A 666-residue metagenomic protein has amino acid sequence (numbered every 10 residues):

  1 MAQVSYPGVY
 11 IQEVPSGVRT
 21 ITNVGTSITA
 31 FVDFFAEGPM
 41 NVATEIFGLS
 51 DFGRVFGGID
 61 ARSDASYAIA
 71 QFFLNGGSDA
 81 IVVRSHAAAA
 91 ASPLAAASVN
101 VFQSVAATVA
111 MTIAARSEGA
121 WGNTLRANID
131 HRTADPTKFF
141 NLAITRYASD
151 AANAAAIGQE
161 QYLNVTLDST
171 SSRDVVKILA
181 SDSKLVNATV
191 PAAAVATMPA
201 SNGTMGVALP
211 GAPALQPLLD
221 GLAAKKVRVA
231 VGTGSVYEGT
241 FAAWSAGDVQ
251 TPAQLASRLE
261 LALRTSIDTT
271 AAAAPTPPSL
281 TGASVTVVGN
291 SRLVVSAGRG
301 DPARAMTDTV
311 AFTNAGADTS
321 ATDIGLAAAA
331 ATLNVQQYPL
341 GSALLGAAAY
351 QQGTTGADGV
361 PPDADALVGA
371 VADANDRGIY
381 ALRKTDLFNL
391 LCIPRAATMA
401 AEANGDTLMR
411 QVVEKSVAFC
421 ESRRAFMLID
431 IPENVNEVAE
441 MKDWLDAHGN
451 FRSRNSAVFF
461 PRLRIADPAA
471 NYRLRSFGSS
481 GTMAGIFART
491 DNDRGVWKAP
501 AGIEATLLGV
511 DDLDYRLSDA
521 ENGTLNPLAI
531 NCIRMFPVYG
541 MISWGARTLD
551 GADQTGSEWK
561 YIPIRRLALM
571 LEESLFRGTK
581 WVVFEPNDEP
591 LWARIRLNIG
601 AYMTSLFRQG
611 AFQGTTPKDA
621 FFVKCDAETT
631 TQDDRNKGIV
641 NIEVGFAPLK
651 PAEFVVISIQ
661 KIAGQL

Functional and structural regions predicted by a protein language model:
M1, T29, D79, L94-A96 (+13 more regions): Residue-level detector of intrinsically disordered, flexible termini and proteolytic processing junctions
M1-Q103, T112, R116, T133-T137 (+9 more regions): Structured, hydrophobic secondary-structure cores that serve as assembly/anchoring elements
T20, A30, K184, P199 (+8 more regions): Intrinsic disorder/low-complexity signature
G48, Q159-S181, A194, T240-S245 (+7 more regions): Short, solvent-exposed coil/turn linker segments
D51, A97-T189, A214-D318, L391: Extended, beta-strand-rich, solvent-exposed assembly scaffolds of outer structural proteins
Y162, T166, A180, L185 (+12 more regions): Intrinsically disordered, low-complexity peptide-like regions
P191-G234, L261, A311-G346: Bacterial flagellar/type III secretion structural subunits and associated motility module proteins, recognized via
V335-N375: Long, low-complexity, polar/charged, intrinsically disordered or flexibly structured peripheral segments
